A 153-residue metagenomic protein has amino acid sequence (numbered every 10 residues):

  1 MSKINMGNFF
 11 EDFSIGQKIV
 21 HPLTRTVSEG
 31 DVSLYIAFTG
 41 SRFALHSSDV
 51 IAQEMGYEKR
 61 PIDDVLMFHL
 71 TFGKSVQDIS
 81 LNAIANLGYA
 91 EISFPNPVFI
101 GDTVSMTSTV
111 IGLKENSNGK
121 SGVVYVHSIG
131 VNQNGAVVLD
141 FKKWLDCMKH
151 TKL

Functional and structural regions predicted by a protein language model:
M1-G88, H150-L153: Hot-dog-fold acyl-thioester-processing enzymes
M1-I15, V98-T103, T107-L153: HotDog/MaoC-like acyl-thioester-processing domains
N82-L87, E91-I100: Mid-chain, well-packed structural core segment of small domains
